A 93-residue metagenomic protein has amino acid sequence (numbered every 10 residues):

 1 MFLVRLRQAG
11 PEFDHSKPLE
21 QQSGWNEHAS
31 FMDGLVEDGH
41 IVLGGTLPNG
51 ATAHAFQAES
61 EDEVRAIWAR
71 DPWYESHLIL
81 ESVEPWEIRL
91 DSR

Functional and structural regions predicted by a protein language model:
M1-R93: Conserved, structured core segments of small domains
